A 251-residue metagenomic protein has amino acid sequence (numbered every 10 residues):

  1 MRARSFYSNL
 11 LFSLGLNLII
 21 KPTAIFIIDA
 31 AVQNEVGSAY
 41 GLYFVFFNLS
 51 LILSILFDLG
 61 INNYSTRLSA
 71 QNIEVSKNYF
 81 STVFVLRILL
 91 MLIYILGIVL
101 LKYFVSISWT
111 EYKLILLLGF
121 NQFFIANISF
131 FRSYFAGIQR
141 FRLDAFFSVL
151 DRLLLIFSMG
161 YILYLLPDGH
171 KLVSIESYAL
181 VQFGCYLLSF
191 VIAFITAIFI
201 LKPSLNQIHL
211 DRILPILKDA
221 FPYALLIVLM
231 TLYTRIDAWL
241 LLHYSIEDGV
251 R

Functional and structural regions predicted by a protein language model:
M1-F6, K171-A179, V191-T234: Interhelical loop/hinge segments that connect adjacent transmembrane helices in multipass membrane
R2-R4, E35-A39, L53-L86, A136-R142: Transmembrane-helix boundary and interhelical linker motifs in polytopic inner-membrane proteins
R4-N62, I95, N121, I156 (+1 more regions): Signature of the first transmembrane helix
L10-I19, K77, L116-F120, F135-Y161: Alpha-helical transmembrane segments of multi-pass membrane transporters/permeases
L18, P22, F57, S81-S108 (+3 more regions): Alpha-helical transmembrane segments of multi-pass membrane transport and lipid-handling proteins
N34-G37, S108, G137-I138, L172 (+1 more regions): Helix-loop interface residues and adjacent transmembrane-helix termini in multi-pass membrane transporters, primarily
I52, L56, L92, L96 (+4 more regions): Alpha-helical transmembrane segments of multi-pass membrane proteins
Y112, L116-G119, F146-L201: Hydrophobic alpha-helical transmembrane segments
